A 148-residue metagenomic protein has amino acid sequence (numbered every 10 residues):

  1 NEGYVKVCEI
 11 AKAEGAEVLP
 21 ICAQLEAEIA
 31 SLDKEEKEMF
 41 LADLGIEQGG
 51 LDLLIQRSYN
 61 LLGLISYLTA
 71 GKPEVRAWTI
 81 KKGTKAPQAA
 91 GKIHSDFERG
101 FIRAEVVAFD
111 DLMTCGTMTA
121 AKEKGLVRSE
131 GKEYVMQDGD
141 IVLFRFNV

Functional and structural regions predicted by a protein language model:
N1-Q137, V142, N147: C-terminal-of-GTPase-core extension/linker across diverse P-loop GTPases
